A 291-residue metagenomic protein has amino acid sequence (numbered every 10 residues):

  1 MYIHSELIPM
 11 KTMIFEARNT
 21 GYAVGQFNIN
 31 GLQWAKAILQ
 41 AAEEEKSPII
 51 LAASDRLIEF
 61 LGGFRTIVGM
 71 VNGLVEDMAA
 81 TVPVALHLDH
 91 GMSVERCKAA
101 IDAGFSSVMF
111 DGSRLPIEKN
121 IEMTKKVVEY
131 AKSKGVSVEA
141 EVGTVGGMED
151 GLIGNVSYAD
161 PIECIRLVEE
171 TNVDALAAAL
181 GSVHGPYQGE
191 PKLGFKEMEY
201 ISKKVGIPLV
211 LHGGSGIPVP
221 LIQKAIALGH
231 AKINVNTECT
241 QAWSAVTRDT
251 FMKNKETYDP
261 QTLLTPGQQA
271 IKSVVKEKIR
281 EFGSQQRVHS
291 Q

Functional and structural regions predicted by a protein language model:
M1-I8, Q291: Basic/polar N-terminal segments that are highly enriched at the extreme N-terminus, encompassing both cleavable
H4, L61, R114, T265 (+1 more regions): Charge-dense, low-complexity intrinsically disordered segments
I8-E16, T20, L32-L57, F64-T81 (+6 more regions): Alpha/beta enzyme core
F27, G31: Conserved phosphate/anionic-ligand binding catalytic regions in large, soluble enzymes, centered on
H212-S215: Glycine-rich beta-strand-to-loop/alpha-helix junction loops that act as flexible
T250-Q291: Extended, intrinsically disordered, low-complexity segments
